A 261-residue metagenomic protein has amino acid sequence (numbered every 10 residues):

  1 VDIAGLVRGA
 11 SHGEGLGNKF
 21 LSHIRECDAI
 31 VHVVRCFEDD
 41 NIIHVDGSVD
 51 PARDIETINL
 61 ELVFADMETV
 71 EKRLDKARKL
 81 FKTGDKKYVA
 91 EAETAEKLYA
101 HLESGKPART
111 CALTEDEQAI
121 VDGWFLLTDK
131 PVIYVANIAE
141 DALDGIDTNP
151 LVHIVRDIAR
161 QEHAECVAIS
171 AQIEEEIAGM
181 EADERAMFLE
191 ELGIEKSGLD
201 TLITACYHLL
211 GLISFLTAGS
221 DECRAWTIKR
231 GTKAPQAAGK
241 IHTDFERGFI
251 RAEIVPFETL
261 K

Functional and structural regions predicted by a protein language model:
V1-H32, C36-N59, L113-W124, T148-L151: Switch II of P-loop NTPase G domains
D2, F20, V31, V70 (+3 more regions): Residue-level signature of catalytic and energy-coupling elements of molecular machines, predominantly ATP/GTP-dependent
G9, I42, R73, D144 (+1 more regions): Active-site-proximal flexible loops/turns
E26, E61, D66, D157-E162: Substrate-engagement module of ASCE P-loop NTPases
I58-L62, A171: A ubiquitous short alpha-helical element
M67-L74: Conserved phosphoryl-transfer catalytic core
K76-K261: C-terminal-of-GTPase-core extension/linker across diverse P-loop GTPases
